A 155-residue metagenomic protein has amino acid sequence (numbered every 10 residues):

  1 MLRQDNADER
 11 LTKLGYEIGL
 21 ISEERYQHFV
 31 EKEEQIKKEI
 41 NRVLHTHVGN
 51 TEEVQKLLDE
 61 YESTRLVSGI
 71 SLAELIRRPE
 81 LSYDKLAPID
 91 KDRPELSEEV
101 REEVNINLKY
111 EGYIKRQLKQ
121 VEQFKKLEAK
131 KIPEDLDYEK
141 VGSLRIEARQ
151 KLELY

Functional and structural regions predicted by a protein language model:
R3-Y155: Extended, charge-enriched "interface" segments that sit outside catalytic cores
